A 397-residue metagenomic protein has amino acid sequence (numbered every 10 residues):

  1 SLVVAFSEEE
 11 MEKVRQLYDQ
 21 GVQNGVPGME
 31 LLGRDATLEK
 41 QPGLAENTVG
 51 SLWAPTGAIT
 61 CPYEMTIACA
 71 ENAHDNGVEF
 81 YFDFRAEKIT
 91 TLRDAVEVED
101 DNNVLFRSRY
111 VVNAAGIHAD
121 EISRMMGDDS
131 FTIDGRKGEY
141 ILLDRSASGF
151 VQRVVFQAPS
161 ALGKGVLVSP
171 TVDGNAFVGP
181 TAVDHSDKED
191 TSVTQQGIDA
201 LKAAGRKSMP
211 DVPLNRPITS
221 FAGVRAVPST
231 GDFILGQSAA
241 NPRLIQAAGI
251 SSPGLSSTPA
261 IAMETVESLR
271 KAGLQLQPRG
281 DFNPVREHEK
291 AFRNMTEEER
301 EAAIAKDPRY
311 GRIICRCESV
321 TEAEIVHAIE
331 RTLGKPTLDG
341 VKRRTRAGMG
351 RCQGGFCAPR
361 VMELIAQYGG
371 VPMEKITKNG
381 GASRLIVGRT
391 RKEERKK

Functional and structural regions predicted by a protein language model:
S1-K40, G165-V166: Dinucleotide-binding Rossmann-like beta1-alpha1 core, especially the glycine-rich loop that anchors the ADP
V3-K13, W53-H74, Y81, E189-Q196 (+2 more regions): Short beta-strand to alpha-helix junction loop
G33-R34, F82-F84, I218-T219: Short loop/edge segments at beta-strand edges and connector loops that shape dinucleotide/nucleotide cofactor-binding
L52-Y110, H118: Helical element adjacent to the flavin cofactor pocket in flavoenzyme catalytic cores
A68, P159, G163, V172-D173 (+4 more regions): C-terminal catalytic lobe of FAD-dependent flavoproteins
I89-G179, V183-T194, A203, V212 (+1 more regions): Flavin-dependent oxidoreductases
E189, T321-T332, G355-M373: Iron-sulfur (Fe-S) cluster-binding segments and ferredoxin-like electron-carrier domains, especially [2Fe-2S]
K342-A358, K375-K397: Short Fe-S-cluster ligation motifs
